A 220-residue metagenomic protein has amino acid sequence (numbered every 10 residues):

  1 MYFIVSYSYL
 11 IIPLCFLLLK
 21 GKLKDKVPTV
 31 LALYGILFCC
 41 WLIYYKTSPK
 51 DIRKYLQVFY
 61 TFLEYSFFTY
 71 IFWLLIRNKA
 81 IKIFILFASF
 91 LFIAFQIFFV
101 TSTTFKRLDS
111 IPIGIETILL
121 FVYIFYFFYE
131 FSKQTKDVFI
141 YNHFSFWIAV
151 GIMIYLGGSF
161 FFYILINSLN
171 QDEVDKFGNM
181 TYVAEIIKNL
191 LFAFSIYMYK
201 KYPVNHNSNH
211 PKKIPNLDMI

Functional and structural regions predicted by a protein language model:
M1-I220: Terminal, non-globular segments
